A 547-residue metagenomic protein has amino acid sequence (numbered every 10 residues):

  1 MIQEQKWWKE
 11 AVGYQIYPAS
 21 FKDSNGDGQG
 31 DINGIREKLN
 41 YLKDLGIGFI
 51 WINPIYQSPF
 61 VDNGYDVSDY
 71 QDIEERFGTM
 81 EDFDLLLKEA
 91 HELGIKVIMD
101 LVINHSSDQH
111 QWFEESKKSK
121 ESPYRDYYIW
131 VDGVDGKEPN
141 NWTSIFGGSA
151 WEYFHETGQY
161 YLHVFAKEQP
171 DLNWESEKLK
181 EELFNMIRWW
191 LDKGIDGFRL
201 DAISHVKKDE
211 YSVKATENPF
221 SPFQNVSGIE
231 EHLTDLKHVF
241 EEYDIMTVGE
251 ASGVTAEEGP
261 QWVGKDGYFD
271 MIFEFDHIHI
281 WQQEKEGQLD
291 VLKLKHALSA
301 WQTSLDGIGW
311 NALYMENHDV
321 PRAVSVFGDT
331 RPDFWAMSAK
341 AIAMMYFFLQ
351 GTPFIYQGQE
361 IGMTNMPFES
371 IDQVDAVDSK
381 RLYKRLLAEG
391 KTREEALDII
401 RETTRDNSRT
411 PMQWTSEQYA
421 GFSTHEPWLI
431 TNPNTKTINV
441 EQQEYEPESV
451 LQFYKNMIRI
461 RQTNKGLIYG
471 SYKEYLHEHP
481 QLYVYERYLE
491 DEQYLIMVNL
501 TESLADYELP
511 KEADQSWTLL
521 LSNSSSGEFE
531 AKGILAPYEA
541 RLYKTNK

Functional and structural regions predicted by a protein language model:
I2-R188, D192, H205-E257, W262-D266 (+1 more regions): Acidic/aromatic-lined carbohydrate-recognition and catalytic surfaces of CAZymes acting on diverse glycans
W7, E231-L233, K237-F240, W262-V263 (+5 more regions): Loop/helix patches that line or flank the sugar-binding groove of alpha-linked glycan CAZymes
I50, F198-L200: Hydrophobic residues within beta-strands of alpha/beta enzymes
E114-G158, E286-S304, R393-N432: Core domains of carbohydrate- and sulfate-ester-processing enzymes
W310-R331: Active-site clefts of carbohydrate-active enzymes
L504-N523: Beta-strand-rich binding/interaction modules
E530-K547: C-terminal beta-strand-rich structural cap/linker in extracellular carbohydrate-active enzymes
